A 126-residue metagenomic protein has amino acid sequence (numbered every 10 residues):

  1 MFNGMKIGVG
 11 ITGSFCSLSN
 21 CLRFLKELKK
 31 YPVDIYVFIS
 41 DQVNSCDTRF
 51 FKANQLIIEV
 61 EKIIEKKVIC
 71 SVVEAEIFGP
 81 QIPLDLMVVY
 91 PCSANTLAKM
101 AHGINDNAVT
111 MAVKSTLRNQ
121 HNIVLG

Functional and structural regions predicted by a protein language model:
M1-G126: A cross-family phosphate/adenosyl-ligand binding-site feature
